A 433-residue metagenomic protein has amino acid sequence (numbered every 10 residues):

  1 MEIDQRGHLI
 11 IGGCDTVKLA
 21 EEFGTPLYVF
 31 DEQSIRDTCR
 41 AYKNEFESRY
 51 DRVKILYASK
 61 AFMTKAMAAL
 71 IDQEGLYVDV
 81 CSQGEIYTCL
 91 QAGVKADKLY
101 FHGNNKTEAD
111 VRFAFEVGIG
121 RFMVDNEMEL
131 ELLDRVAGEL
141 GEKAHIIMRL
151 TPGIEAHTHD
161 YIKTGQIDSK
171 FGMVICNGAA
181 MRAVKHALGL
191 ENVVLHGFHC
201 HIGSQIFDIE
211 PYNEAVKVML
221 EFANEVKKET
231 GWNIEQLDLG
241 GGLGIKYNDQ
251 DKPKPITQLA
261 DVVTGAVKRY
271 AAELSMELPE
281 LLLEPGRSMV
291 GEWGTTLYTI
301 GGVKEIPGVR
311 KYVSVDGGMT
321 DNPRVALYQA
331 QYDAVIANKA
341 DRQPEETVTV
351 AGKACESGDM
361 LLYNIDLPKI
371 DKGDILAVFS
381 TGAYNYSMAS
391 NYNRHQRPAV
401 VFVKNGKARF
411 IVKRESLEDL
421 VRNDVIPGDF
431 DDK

Functional and structural regions predicted by a protein language model:
M1-H145, M181, K185, G189-L190 (+5 more regions): A charged N-terminal "starter" segment
R36-C39, V216, A260, A377: Hydrophobic face of alpha-helices
A58, H145-T151, H199-H201, D238-G240 (+2 more regions): Short beta-strand segments
A61-M63, G84, N105-T107, N126-M128 (+5 more regions): Active-site-proximal loop/turn and secondary-structure-junction residues that shape catalytic pockets, frequently
A68, Q91, V111-E116, L133-V136 (+6 more regions): Short acidic, glycine/serine/threonine-rich loops at helix termini
G153-G302, L367, N393-H395, K404: Active-site loop/helix belt of alpha/beta enzymes
V262, A272, M276-K433: Charged (often Lys/Glu-rich) extended helix/loop segments that serve as interaction or gating elements
